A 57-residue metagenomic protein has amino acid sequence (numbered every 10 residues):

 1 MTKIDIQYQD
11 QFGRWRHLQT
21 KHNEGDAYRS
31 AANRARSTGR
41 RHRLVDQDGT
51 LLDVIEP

Functional and structural regions predicted by a protein language model:
M1-H17, D46: Short aromatic-glycine-(Arg/Gly/Cys) micro-motifs in beta-strand/loop hairpins
H17-L18, L52: Local beta-strand/beta-hairpin segments that build beta-sheet-rich folds
Q19-N23, E56-P57: Solvent-exposed serine/threonine-rich low-complexity stretches and specific carbohydrate-binding patches
H22-A31: Charged, amphipathic alpha-helical segments
A35-P57: Short, mixed-charge low-complexity intrinsically disordered segments
